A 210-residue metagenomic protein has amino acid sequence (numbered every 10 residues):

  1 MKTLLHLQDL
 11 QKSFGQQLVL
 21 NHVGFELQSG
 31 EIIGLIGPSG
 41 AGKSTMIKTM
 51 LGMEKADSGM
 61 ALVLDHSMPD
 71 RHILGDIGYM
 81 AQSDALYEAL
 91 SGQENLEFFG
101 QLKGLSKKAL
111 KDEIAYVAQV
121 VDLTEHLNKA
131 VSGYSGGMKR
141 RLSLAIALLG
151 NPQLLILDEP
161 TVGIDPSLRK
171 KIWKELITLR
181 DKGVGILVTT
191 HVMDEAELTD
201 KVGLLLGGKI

Functional and structural regions predicted by a protein language model:
L51: Helix-to-loop junction immediately C-terminal to a conserved catalytic motif
G59-G75: Conserved ABC transporter NBD signature motif
E97, Q101, K108-H126: Conserved ABC ATPase "signature" region
A130-Y134: Conserved ABC ATPase signature
L155-E159: Catalytic Walker B motif of ABC-type/P-loop ATPase nucleotide-binding domains
